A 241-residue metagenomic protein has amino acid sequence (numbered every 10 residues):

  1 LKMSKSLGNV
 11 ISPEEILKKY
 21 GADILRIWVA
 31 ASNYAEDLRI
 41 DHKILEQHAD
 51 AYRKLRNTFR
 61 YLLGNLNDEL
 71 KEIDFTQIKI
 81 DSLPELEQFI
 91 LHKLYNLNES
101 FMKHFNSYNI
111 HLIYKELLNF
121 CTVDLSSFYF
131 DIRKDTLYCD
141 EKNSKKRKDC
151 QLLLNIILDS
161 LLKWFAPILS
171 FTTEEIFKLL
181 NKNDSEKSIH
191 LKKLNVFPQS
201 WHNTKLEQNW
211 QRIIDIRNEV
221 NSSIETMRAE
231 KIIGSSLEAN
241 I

Functional and structural regions predicted by a protein language model:
K2-D81, K182-S185, I233: Catalytic adenosine-cofactor/nucleotide-binding cores of aminoacyl-tRNA synthetases and other
N9-P13, K115-N119, V123, T173-K182: Conserved alpha/beta core surface patches that mediate binding of polyanionic ligands
I24-A31, F59-L62, L117-C121, Y129 (+2 more regions): Short alpha-helical scaffolding segments that buttress acidic/His motifs in well-ordered protein cores
I40-H48, N109, K146-L154: Membrane-interfacial loop-to-helix junctions in multi-pass inner-membrane proteins
A49-Y52, R56, L91, Y95 (+4 more regions): Generic structural concept
D68-E99, K103, D131-S223, E230-N240: Acidic, turn-prone loop/beta-hairpin segments
F101, F105-L112: Short helix-adjacent coil turns
